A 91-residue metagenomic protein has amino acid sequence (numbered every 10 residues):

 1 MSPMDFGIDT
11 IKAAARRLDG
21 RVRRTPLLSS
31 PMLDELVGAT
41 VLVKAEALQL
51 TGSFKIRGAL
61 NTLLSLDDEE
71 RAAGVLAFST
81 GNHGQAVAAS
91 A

Functional and structural regions predicted by a protein language model:
M1-A91: PLP-dependent amino-acid enzyme catalytic core
